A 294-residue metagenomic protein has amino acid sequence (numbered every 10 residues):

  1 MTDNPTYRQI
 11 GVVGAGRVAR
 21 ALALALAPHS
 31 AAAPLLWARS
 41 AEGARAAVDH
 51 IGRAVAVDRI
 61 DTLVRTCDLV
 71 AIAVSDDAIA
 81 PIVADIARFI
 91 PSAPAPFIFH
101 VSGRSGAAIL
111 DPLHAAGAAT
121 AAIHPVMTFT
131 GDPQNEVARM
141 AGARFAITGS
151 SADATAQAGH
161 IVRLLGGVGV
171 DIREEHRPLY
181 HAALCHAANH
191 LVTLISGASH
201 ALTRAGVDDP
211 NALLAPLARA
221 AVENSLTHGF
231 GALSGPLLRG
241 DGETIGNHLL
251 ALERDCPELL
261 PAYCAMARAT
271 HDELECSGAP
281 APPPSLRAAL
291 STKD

Functional and structural regions predicted by a protein language model:
M1-T62: NAD(P)+-binding Rossmann beta1-loop-alpha1 motif at the extreme N-terminus of oxidoreductases
Q9, A31-L35, C67-V70, P94-I98 (+1 more regions): Short active-site oxyanion
R20, L24-P28, D49, A84 (+3 more regions): Short, well-ordered alpha-helices that flank and scaffold nucleotide-derived cofactor binding pockets
A41, H50-I51, V57-Q134: Rossmann-like NAD(P)(H) cofactor-binding subdomain of soluble oxidoreductases
R45-H50, N135-L226, A281, A288: Internal alpha-helical scaffold of NAD(P)-dependent oxidoreductase catalytic cores
F99, R104, L113-A116, V126-V137 (+4 more regions): Predominantly flavin-linked oxidoreductase catalytic cores and closely associated redox partners
R219-P282, D294: Interdomain hinge/lid region at the active-site interface of Rossmann-like NAD(P)-dependent oxidoreductases
